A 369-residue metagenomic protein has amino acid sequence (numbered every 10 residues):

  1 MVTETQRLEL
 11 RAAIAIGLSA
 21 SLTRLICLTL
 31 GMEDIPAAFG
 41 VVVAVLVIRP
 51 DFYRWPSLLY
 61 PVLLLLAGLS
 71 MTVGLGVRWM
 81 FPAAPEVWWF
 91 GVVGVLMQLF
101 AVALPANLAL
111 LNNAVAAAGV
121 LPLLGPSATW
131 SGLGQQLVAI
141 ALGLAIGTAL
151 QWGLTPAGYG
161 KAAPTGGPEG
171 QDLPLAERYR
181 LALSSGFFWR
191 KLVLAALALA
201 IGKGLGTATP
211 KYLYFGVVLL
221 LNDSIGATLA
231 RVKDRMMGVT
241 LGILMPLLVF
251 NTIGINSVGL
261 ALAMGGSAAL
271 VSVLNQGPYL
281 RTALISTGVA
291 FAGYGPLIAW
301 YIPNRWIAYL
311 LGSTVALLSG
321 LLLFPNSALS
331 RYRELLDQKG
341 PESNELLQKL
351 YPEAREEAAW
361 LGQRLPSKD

Functional and structural regions predicted by a protein language model:
M1-A118, P122-A283, A292-K368: Alpha-helical transmembrane segments and their membrane-interface boundaries that form or gate the permeation pathway
